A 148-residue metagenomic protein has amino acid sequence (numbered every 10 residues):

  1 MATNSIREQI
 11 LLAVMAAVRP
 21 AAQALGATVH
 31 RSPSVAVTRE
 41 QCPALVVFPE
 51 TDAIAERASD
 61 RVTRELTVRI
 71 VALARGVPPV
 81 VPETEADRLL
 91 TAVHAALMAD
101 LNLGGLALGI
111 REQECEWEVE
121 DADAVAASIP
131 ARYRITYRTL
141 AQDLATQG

Functional and structural regions predicted by a protein language model:
M1-T38, P49-G148: Charged, amphipathic alpha-helical segments and their flanking helix caps
C42-V47: A short glycine-rich, His/Asp/Glu-containing loop-to-beta-strand
